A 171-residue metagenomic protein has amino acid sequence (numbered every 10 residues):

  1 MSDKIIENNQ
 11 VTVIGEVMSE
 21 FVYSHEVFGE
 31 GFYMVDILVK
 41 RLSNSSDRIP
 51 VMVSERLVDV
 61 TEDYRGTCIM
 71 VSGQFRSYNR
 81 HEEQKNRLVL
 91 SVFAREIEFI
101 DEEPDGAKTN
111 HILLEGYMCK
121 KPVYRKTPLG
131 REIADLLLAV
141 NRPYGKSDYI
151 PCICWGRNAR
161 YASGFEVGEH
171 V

Functional and structural regions predicted by a protein language model:
M1-V171: OB-fold and OB-like single-stranded nucleic-acid-recognition modules and their adjacent interaction interfaces
